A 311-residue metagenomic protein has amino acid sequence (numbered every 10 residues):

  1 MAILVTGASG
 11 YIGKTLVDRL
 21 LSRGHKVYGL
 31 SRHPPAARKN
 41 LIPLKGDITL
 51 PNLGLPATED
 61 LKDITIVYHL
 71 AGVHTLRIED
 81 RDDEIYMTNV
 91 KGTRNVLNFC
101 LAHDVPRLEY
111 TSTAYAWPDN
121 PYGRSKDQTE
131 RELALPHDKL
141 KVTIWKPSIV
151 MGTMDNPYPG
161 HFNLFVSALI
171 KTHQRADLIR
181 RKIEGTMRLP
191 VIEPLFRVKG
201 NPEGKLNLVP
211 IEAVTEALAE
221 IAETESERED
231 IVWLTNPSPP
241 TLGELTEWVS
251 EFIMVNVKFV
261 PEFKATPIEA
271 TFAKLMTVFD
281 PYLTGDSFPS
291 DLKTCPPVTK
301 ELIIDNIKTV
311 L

Functional and structural regions predicted by a protein language model:
I3-R23: N-terminal Rossmann NAD(P)H-binding glycine-rich loop of SDR-like oxidoreductase domains
G10, G72-V73: Flexible cofactor-recognition loop at the NAD(P)H-binding site of Rossmann-like short-chain dehydrogenase/reductase
H25-H33: Conserved glycine-rich Rossmann-like NAD(P)H-binding loop of the short-chain dehydrogenase/reductase
L44-I66: Conserved Rossmann-fold cofactor-binding substructure of NAD(P)-dependent oxidoreductases
I66-H69, D82-D83, M87, K91-D127 (+2 more regions): Conserved Rossmann-fold NAD(P)-dependent oxidoreductase catalytic core, especially the SDR/UDP-sugar
L135-I144, S148-L206, I211-A213: NAD(P)-dependent short-chain dehydrogenase/reductase
L208, T215-V278: Mid/C-terminal beta-alpha module of Rossmann-like enzyme folds, strongest in SDR-family dehydrogenases/epimerases
F259, V278-F279, S287-L311: Amphipathic terminal alpha-helices
